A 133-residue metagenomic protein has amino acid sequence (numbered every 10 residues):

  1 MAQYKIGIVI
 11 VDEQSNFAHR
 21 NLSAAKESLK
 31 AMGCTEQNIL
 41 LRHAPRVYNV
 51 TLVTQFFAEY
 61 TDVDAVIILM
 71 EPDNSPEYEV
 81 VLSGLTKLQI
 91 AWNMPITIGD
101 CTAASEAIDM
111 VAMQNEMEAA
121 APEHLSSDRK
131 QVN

Functional and structural regions predicted by a protein language model:
M1-L41: Glycine-rich phosphate/diphosphate-binding loop of Rossmann-like nucleotide-binding domains
A2-K5, T61-A65, A91-I96, A103: Short coil/turn connectors at secondary-structure junctions
V11-Q14, A44, E71-P72, D100-T102: Short, ordered loop/turn segments at secondary-structure junctions
N16-R20, A24, P45-N49, V80 (+1 more regions): Conserved active-site and cofactor/substrate-binding residues in soluble primary-metabolism enzymes
K26, K30, T54-A58, I108 (+1 more regions): Generic structural signal for well-ordered alpha-helical scaffold segments
A31-Y60: Active-site rim loops that border cofactor/substrate pockets in soluble metabolic enzymes
N49, V53-K87: Glycine-rich phosphate-binding loop
Y78-N133: C-terminal binding/interaction regions
